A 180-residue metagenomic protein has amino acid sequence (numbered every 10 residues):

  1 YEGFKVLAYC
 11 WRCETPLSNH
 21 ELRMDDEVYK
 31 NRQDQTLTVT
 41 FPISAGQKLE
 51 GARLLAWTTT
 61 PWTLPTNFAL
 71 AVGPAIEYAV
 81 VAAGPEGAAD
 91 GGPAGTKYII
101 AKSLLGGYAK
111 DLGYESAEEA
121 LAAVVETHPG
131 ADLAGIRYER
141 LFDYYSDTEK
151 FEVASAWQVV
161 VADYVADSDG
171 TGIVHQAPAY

Functional and structural regions predicted by a protein language model:
Y1-Y180: NTP-handling and nucleic-acid-processing catalytic cores
